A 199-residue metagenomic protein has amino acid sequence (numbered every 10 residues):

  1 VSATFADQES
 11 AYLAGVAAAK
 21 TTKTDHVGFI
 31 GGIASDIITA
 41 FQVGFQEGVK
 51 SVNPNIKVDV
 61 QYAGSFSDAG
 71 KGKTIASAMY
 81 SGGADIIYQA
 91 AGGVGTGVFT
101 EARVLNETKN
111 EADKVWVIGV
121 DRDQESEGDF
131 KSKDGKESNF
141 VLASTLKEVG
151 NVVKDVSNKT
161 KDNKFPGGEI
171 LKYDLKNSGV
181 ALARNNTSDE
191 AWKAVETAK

Functional and structural regions predicted by a protein language model:
V1-K199: A residue-level marker of the well-folded mature domains of exported/periplasmic proteins
